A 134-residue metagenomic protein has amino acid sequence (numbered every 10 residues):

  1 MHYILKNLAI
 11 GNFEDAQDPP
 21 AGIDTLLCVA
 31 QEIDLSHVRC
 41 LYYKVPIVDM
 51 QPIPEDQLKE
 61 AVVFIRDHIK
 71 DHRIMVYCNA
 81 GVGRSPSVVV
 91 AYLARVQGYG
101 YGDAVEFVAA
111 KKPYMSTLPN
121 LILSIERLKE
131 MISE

Functional and structural regions predicted by a protein language model:
H2-R73, A94-R127: Cysteine-based protein phosphatase catalytic domain of the PTP/DSP
R73-V90: A phosphate-binding catalytic loop at a beta-strand-loop-alpha-helix junction that coordinates phosphoryl groups
E130-E134: C-terminal domain-closing interface element
